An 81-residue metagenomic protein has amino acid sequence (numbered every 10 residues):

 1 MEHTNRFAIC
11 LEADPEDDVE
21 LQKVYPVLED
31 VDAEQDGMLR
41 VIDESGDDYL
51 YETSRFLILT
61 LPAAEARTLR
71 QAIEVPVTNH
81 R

Functional and structural regions predicted by a protein language model:
M1-E12, L69: SH3-family beta-barrel domains
M1-T4, R40-E44, P62, T78-R81: Conserved functional hotspots at enzyme active or ligand-binding sites that engage polyanionic ligands
R6, L21-V24, R70, E74: Low-complexity, intrinsically disordered short peptide segments enriched in small/polar/basic residues
I9-T53: Basic/aromatic-rich interaction segments and small domains that mediate binding to polyanionic partners
T53-H80: C-terminal structural segments of small proteins and small subunits
